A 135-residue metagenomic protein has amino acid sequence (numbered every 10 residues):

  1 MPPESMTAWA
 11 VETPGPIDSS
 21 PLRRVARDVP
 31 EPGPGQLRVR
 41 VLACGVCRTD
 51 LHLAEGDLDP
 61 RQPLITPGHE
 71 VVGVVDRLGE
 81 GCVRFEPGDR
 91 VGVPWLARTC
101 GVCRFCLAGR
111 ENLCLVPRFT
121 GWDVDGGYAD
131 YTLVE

Functional and structural regions predicted by a protein language model:
P2-W9: Short structural boundary motif marking the start of a folded domain
T13-G15, D76-G81, E111: Short loop segments at secondary-structure junctions
G15-R24, R48-T49: Short N-terminal binding/cap micro-motifs at the start of the first secondary-structure element
R24-A26, L51, Q62, Y131: Well-ordered beta-strand positions in beta-sheet-rich domains
D28-C44, D57-R104: Glycine-rich beta-strand-centered segment in the early N-terminal region that forms part of a ligand/cofactor-binding
T49-E55: Cytochrome P450 core scaffold surrounding the K-helix E-X-X-R motif and the conserved "meander" helix-loop region
T99-E135: NAD(P)H dinucleotide-binding glycine-rich loop of Rossmann-like/cofactor-binding domains, especially the beta1-alpha1
